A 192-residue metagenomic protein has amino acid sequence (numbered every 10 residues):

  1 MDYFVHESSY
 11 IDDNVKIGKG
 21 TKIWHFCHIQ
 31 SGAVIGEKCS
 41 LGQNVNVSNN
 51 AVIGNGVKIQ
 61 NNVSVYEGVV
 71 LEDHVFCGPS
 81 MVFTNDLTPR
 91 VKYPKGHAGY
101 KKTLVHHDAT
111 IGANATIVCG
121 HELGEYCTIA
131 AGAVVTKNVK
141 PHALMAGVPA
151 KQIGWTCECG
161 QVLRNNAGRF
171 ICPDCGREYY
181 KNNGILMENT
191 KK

Functional and structural regions predicted by a protein language model:
D2-E7, V15, K22-L123, G154 (+1 more regions): Flexible, glycine/small-residue-enriched loop-and-beta-strand segment within the central core of proteins
T116, P141-V148, T156-R164: Short, intrinsically disordered, charge-biased short linear motifs at domain edges
G124-C127, K140-H142: Conserved catalytic segment of ABC-fold P-loop ATPases
E125-T128, V134, Y179: Internal alpha/beta core interface subdomains
Q152-W155, F170: Cys/His-enriched microdomains
C157, C172-C175: Short cysteine-rich clusters marking metal-coordination/redox-active sites
N165-A167, Y180-N182: Short, non-ligating residues that shape and space the ligands of small metal-coordination modules and catalytic
L186-K192: Long, charge-rich boundary regions
